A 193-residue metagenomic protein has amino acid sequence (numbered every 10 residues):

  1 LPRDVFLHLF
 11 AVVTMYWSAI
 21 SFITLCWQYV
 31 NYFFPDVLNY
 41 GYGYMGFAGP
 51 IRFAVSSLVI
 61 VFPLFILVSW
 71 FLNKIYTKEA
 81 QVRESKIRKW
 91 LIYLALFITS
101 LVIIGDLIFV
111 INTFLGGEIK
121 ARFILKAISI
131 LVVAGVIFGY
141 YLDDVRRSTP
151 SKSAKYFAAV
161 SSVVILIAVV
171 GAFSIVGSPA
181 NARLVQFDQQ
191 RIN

Functional and structural regions predicted by a protein language model:
L1-S18, R83-Y93: Alpha-helical transmembrane segments and their helix-start/interface "positive-inside/aromatic belt" motifs in integral
L1-V5, L67-I87, L142-A154: Cytoplasmic membrane-interface regions of multi-pass membrane proteins
S18-Y40, I103-F114: Membrane-helix interface motif
G46-I60, A121-V133: Alpha-helical transmembrane segments of polytopic membrane proteins
Q81-L131: Hydrophobic alpha-helical segments
L131-S162: Cytosolic-side transmembrane helix boundary signature
S151-P179: Internal/C-terminal transmembrane anchor helices
A180-N193: Conserved hydrophobic/amphipathic alpha-helical signal-anchor segments
